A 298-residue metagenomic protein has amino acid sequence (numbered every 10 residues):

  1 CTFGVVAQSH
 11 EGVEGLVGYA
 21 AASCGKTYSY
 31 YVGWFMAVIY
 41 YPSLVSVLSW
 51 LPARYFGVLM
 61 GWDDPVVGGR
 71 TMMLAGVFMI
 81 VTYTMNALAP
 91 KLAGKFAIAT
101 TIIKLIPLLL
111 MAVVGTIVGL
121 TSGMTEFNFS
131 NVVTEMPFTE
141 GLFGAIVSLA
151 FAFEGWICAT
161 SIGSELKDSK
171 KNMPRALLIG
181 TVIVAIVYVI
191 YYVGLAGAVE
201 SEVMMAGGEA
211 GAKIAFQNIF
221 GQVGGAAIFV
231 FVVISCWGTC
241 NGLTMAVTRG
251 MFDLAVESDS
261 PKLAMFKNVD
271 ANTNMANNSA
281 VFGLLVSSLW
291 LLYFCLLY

Functional and structural regions predicted by a protein language model:
C1-M79, Y83-A87, V233-G250: Hydrophobic transmembrane alpha-helices that form the core helical bundles of multi-pass secondary transporters
V5-A7, V77-I103, I162-E165, L296-L297: Membrane-water interface regions at transmembrane-helix termini and the short interhelical loops of multi-pass membrane
S9-L16, A152-C158, E165-L166, A246-R249 (+1 more regions): Transmembrane helix boundary and interhelical loop/hinge segments in multi-pass membrane proteins
L16-A21, G25, V58-W62, L178-N241 (+1 more regions): TM-loop-TM module centered on a large, flexible mid-protein loop between adjacent transmembrane helices in multi-pass
A21, S49-L74, P107, G163-S169 (+2 more regions): Helix-loop-helix connectors at the membrane interface of multi-pass transporters/channels
Y31, F35-P42, M73-T84, A99 (+5 more regions): Lipid-exposed faces of alpha-helical membrane segments in multi-pass integral membrane proteins
L48-L59, A87-P90, A112-G123, Y192-V199 (+2 more regions): Transmembrane helix-loop junctions and nearby membrane-interface residues
D63-R70, A99-F229: Helix-loop-helix junctions that connect adjacent transmembrane segments in multi-pass membrane transporters
